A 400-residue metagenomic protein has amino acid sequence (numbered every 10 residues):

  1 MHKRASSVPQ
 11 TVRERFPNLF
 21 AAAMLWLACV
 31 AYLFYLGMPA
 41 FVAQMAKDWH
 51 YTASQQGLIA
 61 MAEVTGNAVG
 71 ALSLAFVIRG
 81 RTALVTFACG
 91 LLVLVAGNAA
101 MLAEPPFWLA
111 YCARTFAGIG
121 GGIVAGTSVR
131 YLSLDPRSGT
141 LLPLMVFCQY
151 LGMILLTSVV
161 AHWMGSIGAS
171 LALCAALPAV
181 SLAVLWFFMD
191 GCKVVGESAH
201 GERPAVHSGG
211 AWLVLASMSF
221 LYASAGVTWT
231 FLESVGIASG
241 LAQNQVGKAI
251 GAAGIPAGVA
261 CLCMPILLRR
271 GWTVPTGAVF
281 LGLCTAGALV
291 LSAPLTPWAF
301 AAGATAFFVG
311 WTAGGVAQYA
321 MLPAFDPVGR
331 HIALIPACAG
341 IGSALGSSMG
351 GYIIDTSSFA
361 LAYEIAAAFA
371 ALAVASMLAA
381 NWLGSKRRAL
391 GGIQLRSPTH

Functional and structural regions predicted by a protein language model:
M38-P39, G210-G251, I255-G258: Extracytoplasmic gate region of multi-pass secondary transporters
V69-P106: Conserved MFS/SLC helix-loop-helix module at the cytosolic interface between two early adjacent transmembrane helices
G70-A83, A260-T273, I354: Helix-to-loop junctions at the C-terminal end of transmembrane segments in multipass secondary transporters
V85-A99, P275-V290, A367: Structural signature of the two symmetry-related core transmembrane helices
G122-P136, T312-D326: Intracellular juxtamembrane helix-capping segments at the cytosolic ends of symmetry-related transmembrane helices
P143-D190: Helix-loop-helix hairpin linking two adjacent transmembrane segments in secondary transporters
G271-Q318: C-terminal transmembrane helical hairpin of 12-TM major facilitator-type secondary transporters
F325-F359, A366: A late C-terminal transmembrane helix in Major Facilitator Superfamily
